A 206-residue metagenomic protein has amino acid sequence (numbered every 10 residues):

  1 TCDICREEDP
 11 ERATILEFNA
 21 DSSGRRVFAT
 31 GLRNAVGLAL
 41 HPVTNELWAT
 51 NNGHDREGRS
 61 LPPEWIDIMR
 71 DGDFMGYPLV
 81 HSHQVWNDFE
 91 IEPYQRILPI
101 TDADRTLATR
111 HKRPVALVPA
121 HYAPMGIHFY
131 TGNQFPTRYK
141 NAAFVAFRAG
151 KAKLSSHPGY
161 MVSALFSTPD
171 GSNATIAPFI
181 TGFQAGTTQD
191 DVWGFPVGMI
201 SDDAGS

Functional and structural regions predicted by a protein language model:
C2-R6, P10-S23, R33-N34, A39-G194 (+1 more regions): Beta-propeller domain segments
I200-S206: Blade-level signature of beta-propeller repeat domains, shared across WD40, Kelch, NHL, RCC1 and BNR/Asp-box propellers
